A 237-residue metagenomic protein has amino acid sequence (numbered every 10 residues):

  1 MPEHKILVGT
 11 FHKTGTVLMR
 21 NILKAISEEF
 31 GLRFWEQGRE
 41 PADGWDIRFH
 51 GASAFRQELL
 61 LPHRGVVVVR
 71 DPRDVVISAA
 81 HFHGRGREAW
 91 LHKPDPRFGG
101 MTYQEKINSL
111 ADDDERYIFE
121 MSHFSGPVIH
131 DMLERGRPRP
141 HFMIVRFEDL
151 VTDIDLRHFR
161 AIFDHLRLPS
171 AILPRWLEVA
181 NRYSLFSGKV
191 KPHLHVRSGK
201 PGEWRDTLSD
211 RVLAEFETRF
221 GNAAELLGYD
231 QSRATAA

Functional and structural regions predicted by a protein language model:
M1-V145, R211, E215, R219 (+3 more regions): PAPS-dependent sulfotransferase catalytic domain
L18, A171-I172: Alpha-helix N-cap and coil->helix boundary residues
D43-W45, D153-R157, Y183-K189: Short, solvent-exposed polar/charged micro-motifs at secondary-structure junctions
S53-F55, L150-H158, P192-V196: Short acidic alpha-helix initiation/capping motifs at coil-to-helix transition points, especially at protein N-termini
P138-H165, E203, T207: Phosphate-binding beta-loop-alpha motif at adenosine-nucleotide cofactor sites
L166-S170: Short, hydrophobic alpha-helical segments
L173-V179, R233-A236: Short, glycine/acidic-rich hinge or "gate" loops at secondary-structure transitions that mediate conformational
W176-A224: PAPS-dependent sulfotransferase catalytic core
